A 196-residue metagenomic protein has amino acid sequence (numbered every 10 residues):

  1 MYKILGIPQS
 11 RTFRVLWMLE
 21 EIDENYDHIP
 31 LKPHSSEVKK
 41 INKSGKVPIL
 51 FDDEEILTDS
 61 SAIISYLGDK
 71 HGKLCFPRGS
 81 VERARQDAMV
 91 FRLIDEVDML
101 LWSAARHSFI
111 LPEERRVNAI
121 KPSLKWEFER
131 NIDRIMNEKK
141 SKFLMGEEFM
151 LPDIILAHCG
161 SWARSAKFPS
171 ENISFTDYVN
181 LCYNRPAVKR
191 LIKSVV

Functional and structural regions predicted by a protein language model:
M1-A119: GST-like domain detector, emphasizing the conserved glutathione-binding G-site in the N-terminal thioredoxin-like
P33, G45, D69-H71, K139 (+2 more regions): Residue-level signal for pocket-adjacent positions within structured domains
D53-E54, H158, R190: Hydrophobic positions within alpha-helical membrane elements
A62, S174, A187: Residue-level recognition of oxygen-bearing side chains
L74, M99, K142, K189-R190: Substrate-binding/catalytic groove segments of enzymes that remodel or degrade extracellular structural polymers
L93-N184: GST-like fold's C-terminal all-alpha helical module
L191-V195: Exported/periplasmic ABC-transporter solute-binding proteins
